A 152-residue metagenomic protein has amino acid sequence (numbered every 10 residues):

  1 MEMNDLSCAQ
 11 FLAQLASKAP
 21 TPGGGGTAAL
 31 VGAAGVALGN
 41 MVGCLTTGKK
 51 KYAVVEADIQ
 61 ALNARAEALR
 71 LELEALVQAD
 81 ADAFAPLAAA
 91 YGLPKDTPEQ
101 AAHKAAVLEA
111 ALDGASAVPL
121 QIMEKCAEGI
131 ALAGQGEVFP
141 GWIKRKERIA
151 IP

Functional and structural regions predicted by a protein language model:
M1-L6, L30, K125-E128, L132: Polytopic transmembrane helical bundles with strong interfacial aromatic enrichment
M3-P22, G141: Short, hydrophobic/aliphatic alpha-helical segments
F11, A34-M41, L76, A83 (+1 more regions): Amphipathic, well-ordered alpha-helical segments in soluble domains
S17-N40, I143-P152: Conserved phosphate/anionic-ligand binding catalytic regions in large, soluble enzymes, centered on
P20, A61, R65-L69, A115 (+1 more regions): Alpha-helical scaffold segments that form or flank carboxylate-/histidine-based iron centers
M41-A53: Transmembrane signal-anchor/signal-peptide helices with a preference for the extracytoplasmic
K50-G92: A structural-propensity feature for long, helix-poor, extended segments
D80, F84-P152: Amphipathic alpha-helical interface segments
